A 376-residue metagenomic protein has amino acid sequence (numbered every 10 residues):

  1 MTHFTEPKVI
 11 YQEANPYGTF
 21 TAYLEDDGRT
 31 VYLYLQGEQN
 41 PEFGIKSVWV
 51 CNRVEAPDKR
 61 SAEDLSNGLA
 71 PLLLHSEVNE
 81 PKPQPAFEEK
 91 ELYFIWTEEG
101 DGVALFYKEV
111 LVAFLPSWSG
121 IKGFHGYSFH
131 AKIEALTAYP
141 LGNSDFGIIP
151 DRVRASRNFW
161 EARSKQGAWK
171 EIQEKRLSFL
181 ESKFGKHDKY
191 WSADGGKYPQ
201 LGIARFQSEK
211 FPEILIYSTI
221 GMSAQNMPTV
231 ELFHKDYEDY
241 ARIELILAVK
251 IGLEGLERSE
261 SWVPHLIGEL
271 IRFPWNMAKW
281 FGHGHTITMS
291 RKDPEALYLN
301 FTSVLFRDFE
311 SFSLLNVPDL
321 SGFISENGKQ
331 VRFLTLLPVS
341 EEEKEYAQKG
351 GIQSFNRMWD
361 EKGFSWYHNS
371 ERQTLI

Functional and structural regions predicted by a protein language model:
M1-I376: Short linear motifs embedded in intrinsically disordered, proline/glycine-rich low-complexity segments
